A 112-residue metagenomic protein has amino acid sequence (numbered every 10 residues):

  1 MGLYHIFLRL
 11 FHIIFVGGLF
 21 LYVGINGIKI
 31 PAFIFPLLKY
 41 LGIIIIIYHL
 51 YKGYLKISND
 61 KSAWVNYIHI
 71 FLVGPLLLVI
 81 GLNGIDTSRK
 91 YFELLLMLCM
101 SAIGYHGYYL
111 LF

Functional and structural regions predicted by a protein language model:
G2-F11, N59-I68: Short, amphipathic, aromatic/basic-enriched membrane-interface segments that mark the entry/exit of transmembrane
H12, H49, H69, H106-Y108: Intrinsically disordered, low-complexity repeat/linker tracts enriched for polar/charged residues
H12, V65-G81, L98-S101: Hydrophobic alpha-helical membrane segments
I13-F35: Membrane-helix boundary elements
F20-V23, K52, L77-I80, H106-Y109: Structural signal for membrane-spanning alpha-helices in multi-pass inner-membrane proteins, emphasizing helix cores
N26-K29, N59-D60, W64, L77-L95 (+1 more regions): Membrane-helix boundary connector in multi-pass membrane proteins
P36-I46, F92-A102: Hydrophobic core segments of alpha-helical transmembrane domains in multi-pass membrane proteins
I44-I57, L78: Canonical alpha-helical transmembrane segments
